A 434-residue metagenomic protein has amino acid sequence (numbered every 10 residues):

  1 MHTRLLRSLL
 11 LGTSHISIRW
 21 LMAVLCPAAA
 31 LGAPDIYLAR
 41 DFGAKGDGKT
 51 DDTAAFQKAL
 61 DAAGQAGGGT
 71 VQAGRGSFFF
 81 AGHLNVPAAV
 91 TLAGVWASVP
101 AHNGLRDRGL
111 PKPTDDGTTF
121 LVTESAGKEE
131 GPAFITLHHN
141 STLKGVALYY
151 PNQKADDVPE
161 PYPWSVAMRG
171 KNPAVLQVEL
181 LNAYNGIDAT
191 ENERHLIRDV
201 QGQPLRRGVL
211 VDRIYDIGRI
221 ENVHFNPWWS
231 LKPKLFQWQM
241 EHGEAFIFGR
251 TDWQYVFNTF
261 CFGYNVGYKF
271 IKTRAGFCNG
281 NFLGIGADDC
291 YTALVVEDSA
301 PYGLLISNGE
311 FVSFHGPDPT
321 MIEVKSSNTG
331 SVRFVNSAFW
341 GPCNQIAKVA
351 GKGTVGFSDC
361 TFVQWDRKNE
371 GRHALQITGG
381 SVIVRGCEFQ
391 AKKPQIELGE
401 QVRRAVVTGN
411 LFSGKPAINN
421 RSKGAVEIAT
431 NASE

Functional and structural regions predicted by a protein language model:
M1-I16: N-terminal secretory signal peptides that target proteins for export/translocation
V24-G32: Hydrophobic h-region of N-terminal signal peptides that target proteins for export in Gram-negative bacteria
A39-G74: Acidic Gly/Asp/Thr-rich repetitive segments characteristic of extracellular carbohydrate-active and adhesion proteins
Q57-Q65, F78-A93, A97-K144, Y149-N172 (+5 more regions): Extracellular beta-strand-rich solenoid/capping regions of secreted or surface-exposed proteins that bind or remodel
G68-G69, A81-H83, A101-L105, A126-P132 (+14 more regions): Short glycine/acidic-rich loop motifs that flank beta-strands on beta-rich extracellular proteins
G69, G76, G82, A88-V90 (+29 more regions): The right-handed parallel beta-helix/beta-solenoid scaffold, focusing on the short coil/turn and N-cap positions
G74, A81, P87, A93-V95 (+30 more regions): Feature marks extracellular polysaccharide-active and adherence modules
